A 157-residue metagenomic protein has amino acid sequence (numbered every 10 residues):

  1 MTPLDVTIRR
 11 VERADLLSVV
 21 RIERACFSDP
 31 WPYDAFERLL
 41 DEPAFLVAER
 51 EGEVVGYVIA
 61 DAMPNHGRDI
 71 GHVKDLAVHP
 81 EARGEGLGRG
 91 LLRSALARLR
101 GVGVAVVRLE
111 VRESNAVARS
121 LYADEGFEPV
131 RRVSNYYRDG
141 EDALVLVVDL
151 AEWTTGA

Functional and structural regions predicted by a protein language model:
M1-T2, N135, G140-A157: Terminal substrate-recognition subdomain of acyl/acetyltransferases
P3, R10-E81, L92-S94, R98-V102 (+1 more regions): Acetyl-CoA-dependent GNAT
Y33, E37, E113, Y136-Y137: Conserved beta-strand edge residues that scaffold enzyme active sites
H79-E81, E85, E113-S114: Active-site acidic-Proline motif in GNAT/NAT acetyltransferases
E85, V102-A105: Short coil/turn segments at alpha/beta junctions that flank glycine-rich nucleotide-binding fingerprints
G88, L92, N115-A118, N135-G140: Short glycine/proline-centered loop/turn elements that form peptide/ligand docking sites
R108-E110, A123, E128-V145: Conserved catalytic-core motifs of GNAT/GCN5-like acyltransferases
